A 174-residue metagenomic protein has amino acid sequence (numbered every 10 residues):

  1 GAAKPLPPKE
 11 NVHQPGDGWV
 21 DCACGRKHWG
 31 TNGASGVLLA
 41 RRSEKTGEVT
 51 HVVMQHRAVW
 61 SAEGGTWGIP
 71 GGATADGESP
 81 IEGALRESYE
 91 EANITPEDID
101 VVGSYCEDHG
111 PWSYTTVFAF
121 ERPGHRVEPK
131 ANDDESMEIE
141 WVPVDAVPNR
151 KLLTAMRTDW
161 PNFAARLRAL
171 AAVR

Functional and structural regions predicted by a protein language model:
G1-T66, G72-H125, A169-R174: N-terminal leader/linker segments that precede catalytic domains of diphosphate-processing enzymes
W60, W67, E87-Y89, N132-E135 (+1 more regions): Preference for short coil/turn "hinge" residues that link or interrupt alpha-helices
E128-R166: NUDIX/MutT-family hydrolases
